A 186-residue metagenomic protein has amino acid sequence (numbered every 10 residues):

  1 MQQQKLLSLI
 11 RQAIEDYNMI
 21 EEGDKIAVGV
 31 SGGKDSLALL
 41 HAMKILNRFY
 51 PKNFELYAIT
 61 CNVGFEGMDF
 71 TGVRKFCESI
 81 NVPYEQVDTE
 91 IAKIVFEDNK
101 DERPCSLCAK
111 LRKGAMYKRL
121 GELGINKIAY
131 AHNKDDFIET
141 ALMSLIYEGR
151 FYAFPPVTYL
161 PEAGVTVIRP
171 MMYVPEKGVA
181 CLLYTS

Functional and structural regions predicted by a protein language model:
M1-L142, Y147-R150, P155, K177-G178: ATP-dependent adenylation/nucleotidyltransferase module used to activate substrates
A153-V174: Short, flexible loop segments at boundaries between secondary-structure elements
Y184-T185: Conserved small/polar residues in nucleotide/adenosyl-binding loops
